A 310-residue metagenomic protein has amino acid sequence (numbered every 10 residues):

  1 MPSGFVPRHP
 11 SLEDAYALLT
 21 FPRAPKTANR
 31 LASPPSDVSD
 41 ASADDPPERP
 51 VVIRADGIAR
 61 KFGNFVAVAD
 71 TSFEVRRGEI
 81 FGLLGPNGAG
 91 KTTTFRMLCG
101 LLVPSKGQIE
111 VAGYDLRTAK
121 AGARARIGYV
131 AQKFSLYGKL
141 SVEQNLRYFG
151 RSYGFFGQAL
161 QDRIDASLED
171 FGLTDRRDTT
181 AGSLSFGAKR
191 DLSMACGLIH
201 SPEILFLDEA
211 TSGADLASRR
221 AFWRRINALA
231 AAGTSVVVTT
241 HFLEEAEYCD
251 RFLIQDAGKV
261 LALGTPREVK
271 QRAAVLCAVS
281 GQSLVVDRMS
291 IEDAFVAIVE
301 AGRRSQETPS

Functional and structural regions predicted by a protein language model:
G107-D115, G122-A123: Conserved ABC transporter NBD signature motif
R147, R151, Q158-R176: Conserved ABC ATPase "signature" region
L205-E209: Catalytic Walker B motif of ABC-type/P-loop ATPase nucleotide-binding domains
L263-G264: ABC ATPase "signature
